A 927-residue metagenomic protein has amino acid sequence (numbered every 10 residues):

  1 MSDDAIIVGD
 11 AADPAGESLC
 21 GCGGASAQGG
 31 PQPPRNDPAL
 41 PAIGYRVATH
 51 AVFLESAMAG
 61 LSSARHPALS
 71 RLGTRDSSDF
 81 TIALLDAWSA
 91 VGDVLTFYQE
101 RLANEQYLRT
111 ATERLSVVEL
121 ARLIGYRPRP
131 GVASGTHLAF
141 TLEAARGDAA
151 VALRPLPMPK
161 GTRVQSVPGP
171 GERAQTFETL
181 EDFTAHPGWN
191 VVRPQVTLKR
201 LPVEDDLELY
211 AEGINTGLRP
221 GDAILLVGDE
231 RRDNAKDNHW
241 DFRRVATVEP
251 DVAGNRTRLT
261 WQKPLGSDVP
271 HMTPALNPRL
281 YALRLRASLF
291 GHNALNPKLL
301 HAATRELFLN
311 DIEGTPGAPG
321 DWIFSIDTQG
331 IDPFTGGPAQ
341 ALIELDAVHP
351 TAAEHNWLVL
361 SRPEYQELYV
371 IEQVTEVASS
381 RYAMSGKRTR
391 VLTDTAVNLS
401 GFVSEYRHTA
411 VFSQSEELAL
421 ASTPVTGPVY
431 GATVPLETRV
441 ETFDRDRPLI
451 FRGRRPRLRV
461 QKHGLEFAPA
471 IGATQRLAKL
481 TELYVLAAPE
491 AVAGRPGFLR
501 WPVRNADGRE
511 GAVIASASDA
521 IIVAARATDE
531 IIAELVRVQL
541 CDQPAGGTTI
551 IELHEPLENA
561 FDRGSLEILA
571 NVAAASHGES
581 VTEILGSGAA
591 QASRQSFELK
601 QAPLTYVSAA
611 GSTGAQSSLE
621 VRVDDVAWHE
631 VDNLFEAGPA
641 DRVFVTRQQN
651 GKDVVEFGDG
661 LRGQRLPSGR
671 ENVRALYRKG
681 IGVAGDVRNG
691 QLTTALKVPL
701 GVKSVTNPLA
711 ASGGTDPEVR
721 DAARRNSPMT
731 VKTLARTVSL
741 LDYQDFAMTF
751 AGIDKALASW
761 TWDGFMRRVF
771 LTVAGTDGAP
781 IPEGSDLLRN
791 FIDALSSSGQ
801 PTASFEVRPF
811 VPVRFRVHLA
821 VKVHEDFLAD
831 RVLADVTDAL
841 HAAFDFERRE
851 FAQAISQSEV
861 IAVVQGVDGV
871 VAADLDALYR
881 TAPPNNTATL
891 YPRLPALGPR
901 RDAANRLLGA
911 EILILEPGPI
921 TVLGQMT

Functional and structural regions predicted by a protein language model:
M1-T927: Signature of Asx- and small-polar-rich beta-strand/turn repeats characteristic of beta-solenoid architectures
